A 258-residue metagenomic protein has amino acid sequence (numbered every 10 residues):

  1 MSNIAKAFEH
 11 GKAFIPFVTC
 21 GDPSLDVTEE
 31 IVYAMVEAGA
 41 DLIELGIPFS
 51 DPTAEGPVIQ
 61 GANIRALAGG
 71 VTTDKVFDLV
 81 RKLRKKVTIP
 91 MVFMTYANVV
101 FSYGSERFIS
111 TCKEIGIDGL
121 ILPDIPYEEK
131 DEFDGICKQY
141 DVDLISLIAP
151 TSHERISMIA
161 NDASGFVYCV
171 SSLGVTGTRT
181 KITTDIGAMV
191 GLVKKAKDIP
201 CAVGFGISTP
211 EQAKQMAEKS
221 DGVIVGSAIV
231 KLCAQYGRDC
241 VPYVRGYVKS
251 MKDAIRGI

Functional and structural regions predicted by a protein language model:
M1-V18, L79-K85: N-terminal amphipathic alpha-helix/helix-capping segment at the start of soluble metabolic enzymes
H10-I15, K86-Y96, C137-L147, K194-F205 (+1 more regions): Short beta-strand/loop segments at the ligand-binding rim of alpha/beta enzyme cores
L25-M35, T151-N161, V203, I207-V223: Catalytic cores of alpha/beta
A40-D51, I117-I121, P126-E129, V167 (+3 more regions): Glycine-rich phosphate-binding active-site loops on the catalytic face of alpha/beta enzymes
I47, Q60-L122, I255: Active-site beta->alpha loop and helix N-cap motifs at the rims of alpha/beta catalytic domains
G61, G69, S157-L192, L232-A234: Glycine/Thr-rich beta-alpha phosphate-binding loop at enzyme active sites
A68-V71, G116-E129, D143-T151, S157 (+1 more regions): Catalytic beta/alpha-barrel core
V76, G191-I199, S208-K214, E218-I258: Alpha/beta catalytic cores of nucleotide-metabolism and tRNA/nucleoside-modifying enzymes
